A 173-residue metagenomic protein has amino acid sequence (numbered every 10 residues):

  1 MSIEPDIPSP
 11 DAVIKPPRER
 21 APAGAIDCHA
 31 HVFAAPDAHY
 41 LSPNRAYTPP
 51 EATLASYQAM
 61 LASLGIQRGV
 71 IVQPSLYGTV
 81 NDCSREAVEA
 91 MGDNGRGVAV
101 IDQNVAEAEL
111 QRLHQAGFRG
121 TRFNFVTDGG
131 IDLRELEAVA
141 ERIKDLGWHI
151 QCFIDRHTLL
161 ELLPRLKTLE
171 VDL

Functional and structural regions predicted by a protein language model:
S2-T79: An N-terminally biased module of ancient metal coordination in phosphate/nucleic-acid-related enzymes
I3-E4, L133-L173: Catalytic pocket-lining loop regions of alpha/beta-barrel enzymes, especially the amidohydrolase/enolase/GH5 lineages
R20, G24-I26, A30-V32, A62 (+5 more regions): A generic "structured core" feature
I26-A30, R68-V72, G95-A99, R119-F123 (+2 more regions): Hydrophobic faces of well-ordered beta-strands that scaffold small-molecule active sites in alpha/beta enzyme cores
H29, L61, S84-A87, L113 (+2 more regions): Conserved, mostly hydrophobic/aromatic
P50-L61, Q103-L113, D132-L136: Short, acidic/polar
A62-E109: A metal-dependent hydrolase metal-coordination microenvironment
T79-D82, A106-A108, G129-A138, L159-E161: Active-site-adjacent beta->alpha loops and helix N-cap segments on the catalytic face of soluble alpha/beta enzymes
